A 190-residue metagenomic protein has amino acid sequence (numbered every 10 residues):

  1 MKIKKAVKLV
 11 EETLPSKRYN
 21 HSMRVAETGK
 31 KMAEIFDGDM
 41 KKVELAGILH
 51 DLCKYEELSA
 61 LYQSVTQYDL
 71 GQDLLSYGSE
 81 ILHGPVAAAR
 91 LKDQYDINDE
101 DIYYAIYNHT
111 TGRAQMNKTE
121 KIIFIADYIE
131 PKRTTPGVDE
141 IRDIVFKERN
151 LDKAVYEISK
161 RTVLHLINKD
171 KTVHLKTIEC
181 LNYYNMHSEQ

Functional and structural regions predicted by a protein language model:
V7-E12, I35-Y156: Divalent metal-dependent catalytic cores for phosphoryl transfer on phosphate-bearing substrates
S16-R18: A short, charge-rich alpha-helical start-of-domain segment used by transcription regulators
H21: Phosphate/oxyanion-binding active-site loops and adjacent basic polyanion-contact surfaces
T28-G29, A87: Short, well-ordered amphipathic alpha-helical segments that serve as non-catalytic structural scaffolds within diverse
R161-Q190: Charged phosphate-binding loop/patch that engages nucleotide di/tri-phosphates or the phosphate backbone of nucleic
